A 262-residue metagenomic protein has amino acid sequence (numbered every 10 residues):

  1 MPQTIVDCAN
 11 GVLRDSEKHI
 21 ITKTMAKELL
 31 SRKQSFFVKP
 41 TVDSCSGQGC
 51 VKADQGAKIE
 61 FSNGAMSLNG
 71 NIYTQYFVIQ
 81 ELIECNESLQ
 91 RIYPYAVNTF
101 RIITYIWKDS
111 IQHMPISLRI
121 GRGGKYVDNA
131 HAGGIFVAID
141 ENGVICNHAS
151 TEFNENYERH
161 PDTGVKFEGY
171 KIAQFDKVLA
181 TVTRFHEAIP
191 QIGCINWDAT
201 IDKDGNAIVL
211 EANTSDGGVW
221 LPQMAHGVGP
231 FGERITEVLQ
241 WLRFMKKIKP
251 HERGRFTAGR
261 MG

Functional and structural regions predicted by a protein language model:
M1-F100: Active-site nucleotide/adenylate-binding loops and adjacent lid/helix of ATP-dependent enzymes
C8, P40-V42, E81-I83, T104-I106 (+3 more regions): Short, flexible loop/turn elements at secondary-structure junctions
F36, Q112-M114, I208: Protein kinase-like catalytic core scaffold
C45-G56, R122-G133, Y157-G164, L239-P250: Short secondary-structure transition/capping segments
D54-M66, D128-V144, K246-G262: A short, terminal or domain-edge coil/loop segment
Y73-T74, E81-P94, W107, Q112-P115 (+1 more regions): A long amphipathic alpha-helix within ATP-dependent nucleotide-binding catalytic cores
N156-T183, E187-I192, I201-G262: C-terminal active-site "lid" helix and adjoining low-complexity regulatory extension at the edge of ATP-using catalytic
